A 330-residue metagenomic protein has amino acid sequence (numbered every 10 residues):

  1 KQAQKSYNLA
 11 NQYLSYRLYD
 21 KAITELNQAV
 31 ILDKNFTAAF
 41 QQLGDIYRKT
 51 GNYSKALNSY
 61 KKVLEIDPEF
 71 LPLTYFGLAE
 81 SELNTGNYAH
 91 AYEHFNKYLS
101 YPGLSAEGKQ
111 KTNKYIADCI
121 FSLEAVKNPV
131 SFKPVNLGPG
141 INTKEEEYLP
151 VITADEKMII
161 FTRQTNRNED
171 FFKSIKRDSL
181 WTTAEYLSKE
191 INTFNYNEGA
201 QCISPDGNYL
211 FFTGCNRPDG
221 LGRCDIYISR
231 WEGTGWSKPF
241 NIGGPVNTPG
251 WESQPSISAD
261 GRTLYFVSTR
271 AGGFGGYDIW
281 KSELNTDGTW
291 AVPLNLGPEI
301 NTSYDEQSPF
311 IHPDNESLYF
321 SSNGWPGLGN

Functional and structural regions predicted by a protein language model:
Q2-L32, D45: Alpha-helical segment of the N-proximal tetratricopeptide repeat
Q4, A38, P72-L73, E107 (+1 more regions): Start-of-helix register in tetratricopeptide repeats
Q28-I31, K62-I66, K97-S100: Conserved structural position within tetratricopeptide repeats
K34, P68-E69, G103: Short coil turns that delineate tetratricopeptide repeat
Q42, G77, N84, Y88-H90 (+2 more regions): Short, conserved micro-motifs composed of acidic
